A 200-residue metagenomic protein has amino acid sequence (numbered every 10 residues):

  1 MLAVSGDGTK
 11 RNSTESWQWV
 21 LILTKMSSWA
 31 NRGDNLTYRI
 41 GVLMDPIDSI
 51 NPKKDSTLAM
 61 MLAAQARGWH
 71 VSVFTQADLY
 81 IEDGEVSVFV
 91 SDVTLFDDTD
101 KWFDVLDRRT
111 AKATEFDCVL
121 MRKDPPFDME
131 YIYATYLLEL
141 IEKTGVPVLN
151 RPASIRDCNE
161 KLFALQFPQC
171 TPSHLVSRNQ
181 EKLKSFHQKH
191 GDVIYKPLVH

Functional and structural regions predicted by a protein language model:
L2-G8, S16-W17: Intrinsic disorder/low-complexity segments
G6, I22-T24: Intrinsic disorder/low-complexity segments, especially N-terminal tails and targeting/processing regions
D7, N12, N31-N35: Intrinsic-disorder-associated, low-complexity terminal segments enriched in Asp/Asn/His/Tyr and depleted of Lys/Arg
R11, L21-I22: Juxtamembrane/membrane-water interface recognition
W17-W19, W29: Tryptophan (W) side chains
T37-A66, V71-H200: Active-site nucleotide/adenylate-binding loops and adjacent lid/helix of ATP-dependent enzymes
